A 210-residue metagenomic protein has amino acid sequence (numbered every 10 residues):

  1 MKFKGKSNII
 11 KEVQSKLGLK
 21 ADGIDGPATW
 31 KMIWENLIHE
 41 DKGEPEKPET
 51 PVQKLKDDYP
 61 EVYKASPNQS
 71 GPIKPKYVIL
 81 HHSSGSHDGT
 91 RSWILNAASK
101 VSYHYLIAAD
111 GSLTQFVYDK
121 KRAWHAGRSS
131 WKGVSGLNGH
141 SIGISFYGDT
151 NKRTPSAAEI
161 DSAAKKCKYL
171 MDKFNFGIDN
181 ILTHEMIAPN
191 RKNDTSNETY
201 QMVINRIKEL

Functional and structural regions predicted by a protein language model:
M1, L19-K20, S92, G148-A157: Second-shell loop/turn segments in exported
M1-D41: A short amphipathic alpha-helical interaction element
I10, Y105, I144, A163: Divalent metal-coordination and catalytic microenvironments
D25, I33-E35, E40-E61, P67 (+2 more regions): Basic/polar, cationic surfaces and motifs that engage anionic cell-wall and phosphate/carboxylate ligands
K31, E35-G136: N-terminal catalytic cores of peptidoglycan-degrading enzymes
L80, I144, H184: Conserved, mostly hydrophobic/aromatic
S135-G143: Short coil-to-beta-strand
